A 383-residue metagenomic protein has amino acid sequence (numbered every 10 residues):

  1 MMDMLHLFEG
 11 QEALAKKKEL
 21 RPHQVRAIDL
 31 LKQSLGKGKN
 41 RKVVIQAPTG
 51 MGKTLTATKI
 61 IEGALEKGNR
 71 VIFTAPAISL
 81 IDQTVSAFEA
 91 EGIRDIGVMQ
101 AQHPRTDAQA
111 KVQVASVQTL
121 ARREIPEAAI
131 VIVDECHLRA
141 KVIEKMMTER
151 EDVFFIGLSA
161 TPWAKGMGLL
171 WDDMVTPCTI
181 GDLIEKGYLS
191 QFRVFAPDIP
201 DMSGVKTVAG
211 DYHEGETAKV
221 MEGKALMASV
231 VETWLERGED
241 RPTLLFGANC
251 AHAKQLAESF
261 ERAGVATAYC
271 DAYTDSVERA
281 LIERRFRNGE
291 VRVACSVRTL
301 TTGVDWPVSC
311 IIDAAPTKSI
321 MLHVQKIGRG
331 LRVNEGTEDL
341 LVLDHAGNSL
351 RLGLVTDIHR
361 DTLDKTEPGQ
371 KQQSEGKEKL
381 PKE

Functional and structural regions predicted by a protein language model:
M2-Q46: Conserved pre-motif I regulatory segment
K37-I61, F246, C270, C295: Walker A/P-loop
I45, T54, N69-I81, E216-A263 (+1 more regions): Conserved strand-helix element at the start of the C-terminal RecA-like helicase core
D82, I96-Q109, H252-T302: Conserved helicase ATPase core of P-loop NTP-dependent helicases/translocases
S116-R123, R139, A272-D364: Conserved RecA-like P-loop NTPase helicase motor core
E135-F195: Post-DEXD/H (motif II) to motif III coupling segment of the RecA-like Helicase ATP-binding lobe
M174-N249, P368: Conserved interdomain linker/interface between the two RecA-like ATPase lobes of SF2 helicase motors
V175-F195, G204, V208, N334-E383: A conserved SF2-helicase RecA2
